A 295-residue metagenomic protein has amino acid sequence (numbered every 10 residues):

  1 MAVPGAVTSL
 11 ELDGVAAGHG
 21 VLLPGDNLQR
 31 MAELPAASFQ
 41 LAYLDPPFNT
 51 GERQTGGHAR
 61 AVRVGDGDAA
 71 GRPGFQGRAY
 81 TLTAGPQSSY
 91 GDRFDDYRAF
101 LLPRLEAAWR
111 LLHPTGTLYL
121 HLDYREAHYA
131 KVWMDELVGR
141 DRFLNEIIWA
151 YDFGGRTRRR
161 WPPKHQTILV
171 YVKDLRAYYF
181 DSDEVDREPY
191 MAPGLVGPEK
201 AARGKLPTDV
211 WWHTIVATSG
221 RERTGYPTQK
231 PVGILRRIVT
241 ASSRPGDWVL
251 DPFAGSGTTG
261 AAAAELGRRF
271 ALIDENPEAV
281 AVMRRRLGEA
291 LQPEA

Functional and structural regions predicted by a protein language model:
M1-P293: Core catalytic lobe of class I
